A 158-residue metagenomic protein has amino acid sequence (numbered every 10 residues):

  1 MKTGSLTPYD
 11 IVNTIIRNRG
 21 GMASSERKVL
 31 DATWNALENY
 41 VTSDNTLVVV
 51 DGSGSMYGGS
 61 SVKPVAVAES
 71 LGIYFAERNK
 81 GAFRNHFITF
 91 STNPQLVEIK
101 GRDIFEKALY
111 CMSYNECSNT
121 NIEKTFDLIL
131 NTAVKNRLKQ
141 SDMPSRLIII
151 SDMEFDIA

Functional and structural regions predicted by a protein language model:
M1-A158: Acidic, glycine-rich A-domain
